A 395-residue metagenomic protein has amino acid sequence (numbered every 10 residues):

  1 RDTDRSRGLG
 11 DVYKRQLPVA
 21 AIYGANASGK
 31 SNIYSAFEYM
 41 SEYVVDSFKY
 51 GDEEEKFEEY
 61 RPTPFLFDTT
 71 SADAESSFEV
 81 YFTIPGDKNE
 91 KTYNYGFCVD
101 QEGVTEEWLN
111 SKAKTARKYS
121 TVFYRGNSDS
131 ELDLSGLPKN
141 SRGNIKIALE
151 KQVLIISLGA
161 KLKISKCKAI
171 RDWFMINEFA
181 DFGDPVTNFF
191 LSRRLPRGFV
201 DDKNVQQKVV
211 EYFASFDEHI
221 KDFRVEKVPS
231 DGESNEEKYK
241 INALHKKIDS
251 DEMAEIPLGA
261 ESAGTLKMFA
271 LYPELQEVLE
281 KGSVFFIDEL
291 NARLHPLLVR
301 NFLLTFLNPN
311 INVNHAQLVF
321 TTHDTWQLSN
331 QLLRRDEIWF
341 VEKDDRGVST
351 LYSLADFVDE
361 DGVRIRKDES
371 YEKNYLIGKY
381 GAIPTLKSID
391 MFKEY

Functional and structural regions predicted by a protein language model:
D2-Y13: Single conserved hydrophobic/aromatic residue that forms the stacking wall/gate of nucleotide- or nucleobase-binding
K14-A21, Y34-Q101: Conserved P-loop NTP-binding catalytic core
V19-A25, N235-Q276, E280-L297: Conserved ABC ATPase signature
K30: Conserved lysine of the Walker
V80-K88, S111-A113, H245-S250, K343: Short acidic, glycine-rich loop/turn motifs
K88-P229: Electropositive, glycine-dotted interaction segments that contact anionic polymers or phosphate-rich ligands
T187-A260, Y371, K379-Y380, P384-T385 (+1 more regions): Extended helical coiled-coil dimerization/tether regions that scaffold and oligomerize large DNA-maintenance assemblies
N301-Y395: C-terminal lobe/lid and adjacent interdomain/linker elements of RecA-like ASCE P-loop ATPase modules
